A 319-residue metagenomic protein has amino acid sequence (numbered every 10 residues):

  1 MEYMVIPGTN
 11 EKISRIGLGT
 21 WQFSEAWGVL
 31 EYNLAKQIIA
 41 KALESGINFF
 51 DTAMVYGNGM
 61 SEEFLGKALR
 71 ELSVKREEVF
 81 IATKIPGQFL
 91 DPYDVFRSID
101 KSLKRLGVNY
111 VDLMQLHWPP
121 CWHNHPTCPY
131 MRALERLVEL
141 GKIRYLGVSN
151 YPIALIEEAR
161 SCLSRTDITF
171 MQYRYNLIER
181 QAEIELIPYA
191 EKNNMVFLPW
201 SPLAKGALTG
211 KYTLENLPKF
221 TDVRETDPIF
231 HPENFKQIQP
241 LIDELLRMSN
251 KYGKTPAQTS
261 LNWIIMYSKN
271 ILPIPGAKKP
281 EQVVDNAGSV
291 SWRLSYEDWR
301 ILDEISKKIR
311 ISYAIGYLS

Functional and structural regions predicted by a protein language model:
M1-V79, I311: N-terminal binding-site loop/beta-alpha segment at the start of enzyme catalytic domains that lines or forms
Y3, P119-S319: Beta/alpha (TIM)-barrel catalytic core signal, keyed to glycine-rich beta->alpha loops juxtaposed to Asp/Glu that bind
P7-N10, G66-R76, D100-V108, V138 (+1 more regions): Acidic (Asp/Glu)-rich catalytic clusters
S14-R15, K75-V79, N109-L113, R144-Y145 (+2 more regions): Short acidic capping loops at alpha-helix termini that bridge into adjacent secondary structure
W21-N33, K84-Y93, W122-H125: Active-site mouth loops of central-metabolism enzymes
V29-A42, D91-L106, A154-E158: Short, acidic/polar
R76-F89, M114-H117, Y173-R174: A short, structured active-site edge motif that brings together acidic residues
L106-W122: Active-site groove signature of glycoside hydrolases
